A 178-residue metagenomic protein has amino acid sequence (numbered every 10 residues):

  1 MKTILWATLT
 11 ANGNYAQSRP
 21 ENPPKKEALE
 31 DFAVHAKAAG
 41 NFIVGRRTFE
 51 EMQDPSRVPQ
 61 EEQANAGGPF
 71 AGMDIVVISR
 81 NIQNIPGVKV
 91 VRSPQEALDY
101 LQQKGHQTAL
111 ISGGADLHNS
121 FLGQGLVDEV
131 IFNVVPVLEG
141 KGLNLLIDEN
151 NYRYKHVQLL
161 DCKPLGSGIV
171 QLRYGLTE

Functional and structural regions predicted by a protein language model:
M1-E178: Enzymes that bind and transform nitrogen-containing heteroaromatic metabolites
